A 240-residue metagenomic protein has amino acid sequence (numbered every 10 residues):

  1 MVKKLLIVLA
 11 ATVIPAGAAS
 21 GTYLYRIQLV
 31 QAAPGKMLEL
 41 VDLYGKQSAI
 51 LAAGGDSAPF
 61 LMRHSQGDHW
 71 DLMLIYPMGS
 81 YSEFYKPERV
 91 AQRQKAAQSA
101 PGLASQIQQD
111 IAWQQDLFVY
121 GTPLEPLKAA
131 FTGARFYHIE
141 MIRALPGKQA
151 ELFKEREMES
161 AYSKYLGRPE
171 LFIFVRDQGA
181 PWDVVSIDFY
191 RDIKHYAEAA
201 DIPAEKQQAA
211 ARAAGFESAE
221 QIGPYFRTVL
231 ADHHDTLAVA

Functional and structural regions predicted by a protein language model:
M1-V2, K206: Generic N-terminal leader/processing signal
V2-I14: Sec-dependent N-terminal signal peptides
G17-A240: Short S/T/G/P-rich N-terminal loop/turn motif that feeds into the first structured element of a domain
